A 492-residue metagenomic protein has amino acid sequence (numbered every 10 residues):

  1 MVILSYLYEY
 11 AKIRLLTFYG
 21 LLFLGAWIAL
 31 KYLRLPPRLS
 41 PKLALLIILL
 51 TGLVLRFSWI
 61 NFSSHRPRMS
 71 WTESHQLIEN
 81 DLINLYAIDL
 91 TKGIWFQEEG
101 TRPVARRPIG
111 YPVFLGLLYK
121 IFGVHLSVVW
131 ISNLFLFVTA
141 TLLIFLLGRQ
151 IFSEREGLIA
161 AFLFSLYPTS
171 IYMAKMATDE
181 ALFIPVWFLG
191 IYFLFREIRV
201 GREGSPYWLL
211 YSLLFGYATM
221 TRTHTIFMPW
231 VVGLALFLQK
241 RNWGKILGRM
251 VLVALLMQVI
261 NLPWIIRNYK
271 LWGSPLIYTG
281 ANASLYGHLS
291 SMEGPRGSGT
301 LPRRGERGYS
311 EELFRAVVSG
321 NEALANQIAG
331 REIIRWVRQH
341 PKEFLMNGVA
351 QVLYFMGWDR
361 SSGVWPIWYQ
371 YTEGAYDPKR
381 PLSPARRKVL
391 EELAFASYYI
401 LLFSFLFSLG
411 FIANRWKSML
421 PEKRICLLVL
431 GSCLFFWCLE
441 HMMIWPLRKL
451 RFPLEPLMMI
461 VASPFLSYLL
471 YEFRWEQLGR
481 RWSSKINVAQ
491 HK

Functional and structural regions predicted by a protein language model:
V2, Y6-G20, F344-L430: Membrane-interface anchor segments at the N-terminal boundary of transmembrane helices in multi-pass membrane enzymes
G52-L55, N133, G157-P168, P185 (+2 more regions): Short helix- or helix-capping micro-motifs that position conserved polar/aromatic residues at function-defining sites
N61-P103, G110-V113, M292-R304: Extracytosolic helix-loop segments that constitute the early lumenal/periplasmic catalytic or substrate-binding loops
L82, L276-T372: Membrane-proximal stem/loop segments at transmembrane-domain junctions that anchor or position
S127-V128, I144-L166, I184-P185, S205 (+1 more regions): Transmembrane-helix signature of polytopic, membrane-embedded enzymes that assemble or transfer cell-envelope glycans
I131-F152, L189, F193, F403-G410: Transmembrane-helix motifs of polytopic, lipid-linked glycan transferases
E154, G190-L210, A218, L236-K240: Membrane-interface transmembrane helices that cradle and orient dolichyl/undecaprenyl
T169, K175-F183, T221: Short acidic/glycine- and proline-prone juxtamembrane loop motifs at membrane-interface regions of multi-pass membrane
